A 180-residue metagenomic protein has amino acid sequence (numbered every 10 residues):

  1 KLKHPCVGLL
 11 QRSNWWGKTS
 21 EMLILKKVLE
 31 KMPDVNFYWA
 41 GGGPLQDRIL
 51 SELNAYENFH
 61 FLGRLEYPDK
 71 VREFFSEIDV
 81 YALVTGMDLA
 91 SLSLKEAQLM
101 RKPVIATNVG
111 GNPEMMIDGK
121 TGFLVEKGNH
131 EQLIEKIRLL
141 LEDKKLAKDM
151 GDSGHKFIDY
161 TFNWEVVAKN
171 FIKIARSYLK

Functional and structural regions predicted by a protein language model:
K1-T19, K26-L29, Y38: Conserved donor-binding/catalytic core segment of Leloir-type glycosyltransferases
D47-L65: Nucleotide-activated donor-binding/catalytic signature segment of Leloir-type glycosyltransferases, i.e., the conserved
R72, A90, L94-L99, P113-E114 (+1 more regions): Short alpha-helical segment that forms part of, or immediately flanks, the ligand-binding pocket in carbohydrate-active
E73-I78: Short alpha-helical donor nucleotide-sugar binding micro-motif in glycosyltransferases
G86: Aromatic "clamp/platform" in nucleotide-sugar-dependent glycosyltransferases that forms part of the donor/acceptor
P103-A106, M116: Short hydrophobic beta-strand element within catalytic cores of glycosyltransferases and related nucleotide-activated
D118-G119, F123-H130, L139-K144: Conserved acidic donor-binding segment of nucleotide-sugar-dependent glycosyltransferases
Q132, L139, L146-Y160, N170-K173: A short, well-ordered alpha-helix in the C-terminal region of glycosyltransferases
